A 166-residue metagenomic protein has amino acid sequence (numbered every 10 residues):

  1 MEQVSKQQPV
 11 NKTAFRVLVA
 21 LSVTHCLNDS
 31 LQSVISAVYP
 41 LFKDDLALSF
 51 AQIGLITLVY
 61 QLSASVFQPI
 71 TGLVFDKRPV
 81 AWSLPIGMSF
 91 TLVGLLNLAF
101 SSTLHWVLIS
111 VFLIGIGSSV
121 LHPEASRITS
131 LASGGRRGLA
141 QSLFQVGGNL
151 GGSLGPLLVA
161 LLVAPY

Functional and structural regions predicted by a protein language model:
A20-P40, D44, L48-F50: Extracytoplasmic
L21, H105-V111: Short hydrophobic/alpha-helical segments at membrane-entry points of transmembrane helices in Major Facilitator
D29, S33, G115-P123, S153: Small-residue-rich segments within alpha-helical transmembrane domains of MFS-like 12-TM solute carriers
S33, Q61-P69, G152-S153: Residue-level signature of mid-helix packing/kink "hotspots" within the transmembrane helices of 12-pass Major
V66-L104: Conserved MFS/SLC helix-loop-helix module at the cytosolic interface between two early adjacent transmembrane helices
S110-G147: Cytoplasmic helix-loop-helix junction between adjacent transmembrane helices in 12-TM secondary transporters
F144-Y166: Helix-loop-helix hairpin linking two adjacent transmembrane segments in secondary transporters
